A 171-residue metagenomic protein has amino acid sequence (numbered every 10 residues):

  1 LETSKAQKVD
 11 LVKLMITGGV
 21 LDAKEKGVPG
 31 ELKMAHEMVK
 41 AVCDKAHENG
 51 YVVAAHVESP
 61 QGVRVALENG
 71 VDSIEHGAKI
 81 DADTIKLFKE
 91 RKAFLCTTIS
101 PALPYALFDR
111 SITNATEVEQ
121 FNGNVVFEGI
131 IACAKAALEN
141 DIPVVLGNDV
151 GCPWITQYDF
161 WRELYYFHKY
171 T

Functional and structural regions predicted by a protein language model:
L1-Q120: Metal-coordinating catalytic core of metallo-dependent amide/deamination hydrolases
T3, Q7, A41, V125 (+2 more regions): A non-catalytic, amphipathic alpha-helix used as a structural packing/dimerization or gating element in enzyme scaffolds
K33, N124, W154: Charge-dense, low-complexity intrinsically disordered segments
E48, V52, A115-V118, F127-T171: His/Asp/Glu-enriched, well-ordered alpha-helical/loop segment that forms or immediately abuts the divalent-metal
